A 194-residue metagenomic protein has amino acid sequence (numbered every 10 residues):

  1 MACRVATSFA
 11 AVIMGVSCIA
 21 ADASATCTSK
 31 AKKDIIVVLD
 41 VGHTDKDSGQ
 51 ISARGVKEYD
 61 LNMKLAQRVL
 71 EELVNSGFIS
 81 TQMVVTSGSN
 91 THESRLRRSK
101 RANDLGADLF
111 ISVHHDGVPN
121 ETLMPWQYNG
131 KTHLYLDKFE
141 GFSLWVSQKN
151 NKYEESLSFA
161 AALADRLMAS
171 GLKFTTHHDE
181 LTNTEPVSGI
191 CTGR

Functional and structural regions predicted by a protein language model:
M1-R194: Catalytic-site microenvironment of enzymes that process N-acetyl-hexosamine-containing cell-wall polysaccharides
